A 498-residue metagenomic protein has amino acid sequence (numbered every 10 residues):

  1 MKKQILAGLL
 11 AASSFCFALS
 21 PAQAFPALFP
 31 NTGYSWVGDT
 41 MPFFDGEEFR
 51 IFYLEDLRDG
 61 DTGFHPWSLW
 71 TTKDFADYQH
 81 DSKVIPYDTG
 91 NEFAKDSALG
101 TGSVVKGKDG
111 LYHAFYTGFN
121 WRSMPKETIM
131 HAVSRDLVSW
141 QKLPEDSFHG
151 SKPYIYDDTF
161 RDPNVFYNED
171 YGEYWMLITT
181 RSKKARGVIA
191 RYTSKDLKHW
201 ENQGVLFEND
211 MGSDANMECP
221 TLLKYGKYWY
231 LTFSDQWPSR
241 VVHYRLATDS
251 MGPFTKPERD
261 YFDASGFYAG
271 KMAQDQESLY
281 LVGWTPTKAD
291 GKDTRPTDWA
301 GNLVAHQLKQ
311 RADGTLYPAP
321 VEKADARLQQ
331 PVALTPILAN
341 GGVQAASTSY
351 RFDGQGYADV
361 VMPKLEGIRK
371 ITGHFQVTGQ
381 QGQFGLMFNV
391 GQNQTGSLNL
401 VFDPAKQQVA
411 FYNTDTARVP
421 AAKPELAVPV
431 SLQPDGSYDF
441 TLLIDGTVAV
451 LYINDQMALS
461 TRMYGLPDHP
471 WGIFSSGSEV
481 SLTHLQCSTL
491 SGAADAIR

Functional and structural regions predicted by a protein language model:
M1-Q4: Positively charged n-region of N-terminal signal peptides that target proteins for export
A7-C16: Bacterial N-terminal signal peptides
S20-R498: Carbohydrate-active catalytic/glycan-binding domains of CAZyme proteins, especially the secreted or lumenal ectodomains
